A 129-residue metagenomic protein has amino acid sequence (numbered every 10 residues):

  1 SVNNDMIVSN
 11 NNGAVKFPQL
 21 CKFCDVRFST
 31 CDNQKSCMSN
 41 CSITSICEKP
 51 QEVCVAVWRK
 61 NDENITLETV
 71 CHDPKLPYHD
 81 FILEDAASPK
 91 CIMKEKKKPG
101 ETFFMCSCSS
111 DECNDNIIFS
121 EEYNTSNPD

Functional and structural regions predicted by a protein language model:
S1-D129: Disulfide-rich, cysteine-dense mature extracellular segments of secreted or cell-surface proteins
